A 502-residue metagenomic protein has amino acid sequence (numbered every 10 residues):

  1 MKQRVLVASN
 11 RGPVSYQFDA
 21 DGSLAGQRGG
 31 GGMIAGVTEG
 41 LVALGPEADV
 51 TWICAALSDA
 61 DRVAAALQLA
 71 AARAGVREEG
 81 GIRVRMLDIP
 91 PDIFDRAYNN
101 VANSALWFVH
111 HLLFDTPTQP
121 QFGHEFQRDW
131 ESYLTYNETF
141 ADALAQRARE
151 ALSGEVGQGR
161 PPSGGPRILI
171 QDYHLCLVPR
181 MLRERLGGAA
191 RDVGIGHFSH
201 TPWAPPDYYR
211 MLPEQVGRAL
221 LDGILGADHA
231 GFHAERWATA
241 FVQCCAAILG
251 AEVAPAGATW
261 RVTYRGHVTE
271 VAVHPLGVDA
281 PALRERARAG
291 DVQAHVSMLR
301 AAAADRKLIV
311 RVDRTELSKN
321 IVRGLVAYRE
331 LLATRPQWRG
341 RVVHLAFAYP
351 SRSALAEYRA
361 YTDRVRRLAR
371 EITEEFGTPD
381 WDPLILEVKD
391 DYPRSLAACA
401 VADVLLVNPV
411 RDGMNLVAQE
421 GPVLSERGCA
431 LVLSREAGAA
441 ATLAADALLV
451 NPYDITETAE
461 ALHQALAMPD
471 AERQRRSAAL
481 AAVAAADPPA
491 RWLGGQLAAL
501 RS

Functional and structural regions predicted by a protein language model:
M1-S502: Catalytic cores of carbohydrate-active enzymes across secretory and cytosolic contexts
